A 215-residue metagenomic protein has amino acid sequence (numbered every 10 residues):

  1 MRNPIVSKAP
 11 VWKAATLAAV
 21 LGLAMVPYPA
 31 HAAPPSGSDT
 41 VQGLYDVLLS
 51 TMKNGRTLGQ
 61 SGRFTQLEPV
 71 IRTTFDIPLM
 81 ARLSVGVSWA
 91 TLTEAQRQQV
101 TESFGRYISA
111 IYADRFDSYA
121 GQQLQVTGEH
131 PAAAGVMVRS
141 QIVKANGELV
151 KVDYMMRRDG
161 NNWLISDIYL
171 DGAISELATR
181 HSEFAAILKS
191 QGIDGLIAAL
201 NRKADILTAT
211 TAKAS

Functional and structural regions predicted by a protein language model:
R2-T16: Bacterial N-terminal signal peptides that target proteins for export
L21-A30: C-terminal segment of classical bacterial N-terminal signal peptides
P34-Y112: Early exported N-terminus immediately downstream of N-terminal targeting peptides
P35, S50, N54-L58, G62 (+9 more regions): Surface-exposed, polar/charged faces of alpha-helical domains in mature secreted/periplasmic/lumenal proteins
W89, R106-Y107, K144, D171-S175: Solvent-exposed loop/turn segments at secondary-structure junctions within structured extracellular/periplasmic domains
S109-V150, K203-S215: Surface-exposed, charged secondary-structure patches
L149-T179: Short beta-strand edge/turn micro-motifs at domain boundaries
L170-S215: Low-complexity, intrinsically disordered terminal/linker segments enriched in charged and Gly/Pro repeats
